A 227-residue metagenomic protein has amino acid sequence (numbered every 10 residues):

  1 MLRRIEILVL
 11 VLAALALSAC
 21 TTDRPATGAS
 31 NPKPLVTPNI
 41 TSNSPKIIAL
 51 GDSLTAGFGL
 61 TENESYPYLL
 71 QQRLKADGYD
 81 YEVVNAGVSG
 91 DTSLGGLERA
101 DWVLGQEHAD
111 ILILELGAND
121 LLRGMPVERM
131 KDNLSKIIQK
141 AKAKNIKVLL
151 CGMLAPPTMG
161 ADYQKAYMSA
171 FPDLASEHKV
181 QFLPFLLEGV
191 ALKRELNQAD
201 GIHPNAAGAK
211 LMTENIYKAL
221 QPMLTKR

Functional and structural regions predicted by a protein language model:
M1-V9: Bacterial N-terminal signal peptides that target proteins for export
L10-A14: Hydrophobic helical h-region of N-terminal Sec-dependent signal peptides in bacterial secretory/periplasmic proteins
A16-A19: C-terminal motif of bacterial Sec signal peptides marking the signal peptidase cleavage site
T22: Short, conserved catalytic or interaction motifs in soluble domains
P25-D91, R99-H108: Serine-esterase "nucleophile elbow" of acetyl-processing enzymes
L94: Pocket-flanking alpha-helical
L97-R227: Alpha-helical cap/lid subdomain in secreted, periplasmic, or secretory-pathway luminal O-acyl-processing enzymes
